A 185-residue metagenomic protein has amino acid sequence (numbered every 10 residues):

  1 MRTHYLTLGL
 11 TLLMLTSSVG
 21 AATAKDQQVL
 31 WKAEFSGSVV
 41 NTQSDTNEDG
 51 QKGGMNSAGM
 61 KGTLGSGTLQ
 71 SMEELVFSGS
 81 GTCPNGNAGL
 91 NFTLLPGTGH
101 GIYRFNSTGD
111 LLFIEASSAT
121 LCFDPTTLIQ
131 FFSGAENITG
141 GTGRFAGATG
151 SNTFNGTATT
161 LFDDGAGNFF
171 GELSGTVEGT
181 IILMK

Functional and structural regions predicted by a protein language model:
M1-L8: Bacterial N-terminal signal peptides that target proteins for export
G9-S17: Bacterial N-terminal signal peptides
T23-K185: Beta-strand-enriched cores of mature, soluble protein domains
